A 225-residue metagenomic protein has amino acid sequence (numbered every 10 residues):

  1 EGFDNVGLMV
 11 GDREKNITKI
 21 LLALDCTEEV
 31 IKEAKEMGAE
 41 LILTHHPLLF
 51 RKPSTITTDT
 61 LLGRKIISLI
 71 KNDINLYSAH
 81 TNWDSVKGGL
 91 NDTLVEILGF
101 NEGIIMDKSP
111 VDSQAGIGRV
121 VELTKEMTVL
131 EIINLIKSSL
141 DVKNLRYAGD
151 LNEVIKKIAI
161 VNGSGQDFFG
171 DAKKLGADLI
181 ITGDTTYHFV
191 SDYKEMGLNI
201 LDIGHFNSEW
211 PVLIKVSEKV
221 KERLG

Functional and structural regions predicted by a protein language model:
E1-G225: Active-site catalytic microenvironments in core metabolic enzymes, especially phosphate/sugar-handling
